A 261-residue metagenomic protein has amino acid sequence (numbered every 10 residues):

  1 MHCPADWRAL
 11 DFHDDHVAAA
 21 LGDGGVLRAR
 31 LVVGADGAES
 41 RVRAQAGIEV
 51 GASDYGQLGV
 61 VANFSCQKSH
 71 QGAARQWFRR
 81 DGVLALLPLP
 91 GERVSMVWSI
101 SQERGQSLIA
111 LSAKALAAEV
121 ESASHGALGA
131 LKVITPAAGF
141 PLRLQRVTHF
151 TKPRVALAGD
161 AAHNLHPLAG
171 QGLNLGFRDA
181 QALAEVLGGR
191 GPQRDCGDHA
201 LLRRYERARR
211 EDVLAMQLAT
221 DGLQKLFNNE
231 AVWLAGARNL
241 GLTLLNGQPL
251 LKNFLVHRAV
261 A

Functional and structural regions predicted by a protein language model:
M1-C3, G34, L157: A structural signal for the hydrophobic beta-strands that form the central parallel beta-sheet of Rossmann-like
C3-D6, S99, A161: A secondary-structure boundary/capping signal
C3-V17: A conserved short coil-to-beta-strand element within the FAD-binding core of flavoproteins
H16-A137: Conserved FAD-binding catalytic core of PHBH/FMO-like flavoproteins
Q106-H199: FAD/FMN-dependent oxidoreductases across multiple families
E185-A261: C-terminal helical "tail/cap" subdomain of flavin- and related membrane-associated enzymes
